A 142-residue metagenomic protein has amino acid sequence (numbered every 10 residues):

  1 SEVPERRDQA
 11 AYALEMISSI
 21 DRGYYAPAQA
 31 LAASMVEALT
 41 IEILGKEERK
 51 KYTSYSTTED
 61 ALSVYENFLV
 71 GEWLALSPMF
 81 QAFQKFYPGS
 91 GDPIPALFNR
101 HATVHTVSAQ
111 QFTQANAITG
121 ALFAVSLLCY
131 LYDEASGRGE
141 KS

Functional and structural regions predicted by a protein language model:
S1-A26: Charged alpha-helical initiation segments
S19, Y25-S142: Amphipathic, oligomerization/interface secondary-structure segments
